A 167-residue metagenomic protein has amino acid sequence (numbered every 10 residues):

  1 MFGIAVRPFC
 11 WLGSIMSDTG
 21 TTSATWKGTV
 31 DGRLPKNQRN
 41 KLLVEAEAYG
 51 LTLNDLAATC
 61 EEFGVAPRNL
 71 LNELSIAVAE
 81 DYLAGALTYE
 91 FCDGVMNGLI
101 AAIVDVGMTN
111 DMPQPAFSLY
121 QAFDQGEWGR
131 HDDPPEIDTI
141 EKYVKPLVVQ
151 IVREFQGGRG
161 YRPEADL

Functional and structural regions predicted by a protein language model:
S17-L167: Acidic, Ser/Pro/Thr-rich low-complexity regulatory regions and the short amphipathic helical interaction modules they
